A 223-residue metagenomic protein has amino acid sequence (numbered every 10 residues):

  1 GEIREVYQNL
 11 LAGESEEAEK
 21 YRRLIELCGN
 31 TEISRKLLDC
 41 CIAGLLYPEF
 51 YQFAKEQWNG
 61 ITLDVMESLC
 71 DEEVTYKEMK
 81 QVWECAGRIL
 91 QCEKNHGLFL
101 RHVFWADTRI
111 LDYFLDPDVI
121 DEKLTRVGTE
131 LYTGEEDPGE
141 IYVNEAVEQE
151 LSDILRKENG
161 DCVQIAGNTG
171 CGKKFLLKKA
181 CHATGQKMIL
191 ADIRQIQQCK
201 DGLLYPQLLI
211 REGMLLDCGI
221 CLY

Functional and structural regions predicted by a protein language model:
G1-T169, F175-Y223: Intrinsically disordered, low-complexity N-terminal extensions of AAA+/P-loop NTPases that precede the structured
